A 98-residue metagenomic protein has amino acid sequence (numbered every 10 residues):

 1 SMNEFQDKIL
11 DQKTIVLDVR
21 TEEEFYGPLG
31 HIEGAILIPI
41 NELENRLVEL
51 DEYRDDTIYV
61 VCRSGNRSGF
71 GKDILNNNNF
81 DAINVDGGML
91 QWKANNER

Functional and structural regions predicted by a protein language model:
S1-T14, E22-T57, N66-R98: Rhodanese-like catalytic fold shared by cysteine-dependent sulfurtransferases and DSP/PTP-type phosphatases
L17: Conserved beta/loop motifs at nucleotide-recognition and modification sites
V60-V61: Short, surface-exposed ligand- or partner-binding patches at beta-edge/loop junctions that are enriched in aromatics
